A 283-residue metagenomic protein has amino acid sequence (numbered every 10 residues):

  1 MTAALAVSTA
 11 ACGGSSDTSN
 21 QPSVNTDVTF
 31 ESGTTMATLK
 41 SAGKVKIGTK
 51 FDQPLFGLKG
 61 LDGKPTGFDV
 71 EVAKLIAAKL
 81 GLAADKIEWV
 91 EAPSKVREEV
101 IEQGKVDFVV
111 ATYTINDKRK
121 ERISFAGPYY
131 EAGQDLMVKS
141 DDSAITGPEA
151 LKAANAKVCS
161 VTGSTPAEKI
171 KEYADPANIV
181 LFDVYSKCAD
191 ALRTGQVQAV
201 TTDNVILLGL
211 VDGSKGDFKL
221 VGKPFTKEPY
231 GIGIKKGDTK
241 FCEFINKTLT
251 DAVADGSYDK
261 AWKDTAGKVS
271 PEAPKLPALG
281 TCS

Functional and structural regions predicted by a protein language model:
V7-A11: C-terminal motif of bacterial Sec signal peptides marking the signal peptidase cleavage site
G13-S16: Bacterial signal peptide processing site
N25-V109: Extracytoplasmic small-molecule ligand-binding "clamshell" domains of the periplasmic binding protein/Venus flytrap
V45-K46, L82-D85, Q103-A111, A156-K157 (+2 more regions): Alpha-to-beta junction loops
P65-L80, T114, A132-K187, N204-L208 (+2 more regions): Bilobed "Venus flytrap"/periplasmic-binding protein-like clamshell domains and structurally analogous long
I87-A150: Acidic, polar ligand-binding/catalytic clefts
Y113-E121, K169-E172, R193-K227: A ligand-binding cleft/hinge motif common to bilobed small-molecule-binding domains
E131-V138, L208-K247, V269-S283: Periplasmic-binding protein-like
